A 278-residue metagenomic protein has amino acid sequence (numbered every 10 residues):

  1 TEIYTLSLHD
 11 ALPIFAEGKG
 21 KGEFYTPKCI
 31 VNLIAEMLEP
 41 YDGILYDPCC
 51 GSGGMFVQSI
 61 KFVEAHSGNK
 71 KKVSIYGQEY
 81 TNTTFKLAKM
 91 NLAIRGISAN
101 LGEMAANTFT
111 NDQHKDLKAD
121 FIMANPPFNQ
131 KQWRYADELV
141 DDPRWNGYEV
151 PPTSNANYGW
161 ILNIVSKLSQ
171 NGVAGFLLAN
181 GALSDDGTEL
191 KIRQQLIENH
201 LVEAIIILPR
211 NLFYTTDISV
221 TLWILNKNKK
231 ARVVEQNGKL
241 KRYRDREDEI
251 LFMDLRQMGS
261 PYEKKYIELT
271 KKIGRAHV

Functional and structural regions predicted by a protein language model:
T1, L6, P40, L117 (+1 more regions): Structured loop/turn residues at beta-strand edges in well-structured enzyme cores
T1-L12, H277: Short, small-residue-biased leader/transition segments that mark boundaries at the very start of proteins
A11-L38, N100-Q113, I207-R210, V234-L240 (+2 more regions): Non-catalytic, mostly N-terminal accessory regions of nucleic-acid modification and defense proteins
A11-N69, Q78, T84: Class I S-adenosyl-L-methionine
P40-I44, P48, E64-K71, I94-N100 (+3 more regions): Secondary-structure transition/capping motifs at alpha-helix termini and the adjoining loop/turn into the next element
S74-Y80, A276: Extended hydrophobic secondary-structure segments that form protein cores and membrane-embedded regions
Y80-L117: S-adenosyl-L-methionine
D116-R275: A conserved structural/catalytic subdomain of Rossmann-like adenosyl-cofactor enzymes
